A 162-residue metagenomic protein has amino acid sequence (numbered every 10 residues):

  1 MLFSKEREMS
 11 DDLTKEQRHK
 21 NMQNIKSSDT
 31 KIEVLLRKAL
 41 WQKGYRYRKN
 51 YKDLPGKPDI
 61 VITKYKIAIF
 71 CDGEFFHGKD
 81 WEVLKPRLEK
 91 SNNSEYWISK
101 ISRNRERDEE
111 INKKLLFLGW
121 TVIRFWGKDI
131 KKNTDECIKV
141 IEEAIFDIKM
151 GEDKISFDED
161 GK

Functional and structural regions predicted by a protein language model:
M1-R124, K128-K162: Nucleic-acid endo/exonuclease domains
